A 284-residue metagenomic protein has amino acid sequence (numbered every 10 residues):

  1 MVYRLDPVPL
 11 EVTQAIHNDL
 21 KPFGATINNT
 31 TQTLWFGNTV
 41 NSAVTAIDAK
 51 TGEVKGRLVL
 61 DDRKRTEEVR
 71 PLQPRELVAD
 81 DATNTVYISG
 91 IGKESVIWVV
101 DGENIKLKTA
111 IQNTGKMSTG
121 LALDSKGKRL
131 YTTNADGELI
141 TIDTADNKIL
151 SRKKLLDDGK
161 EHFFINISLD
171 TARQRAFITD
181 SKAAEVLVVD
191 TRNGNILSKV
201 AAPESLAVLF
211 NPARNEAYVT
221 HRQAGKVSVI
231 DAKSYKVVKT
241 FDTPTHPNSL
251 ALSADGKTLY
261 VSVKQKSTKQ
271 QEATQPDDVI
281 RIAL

Functional and structural regions predicted by a protein language model:
M1-L284: Predominantly soluble domains enriched in secretory-pathway, periplasmic, or organellar proteins
